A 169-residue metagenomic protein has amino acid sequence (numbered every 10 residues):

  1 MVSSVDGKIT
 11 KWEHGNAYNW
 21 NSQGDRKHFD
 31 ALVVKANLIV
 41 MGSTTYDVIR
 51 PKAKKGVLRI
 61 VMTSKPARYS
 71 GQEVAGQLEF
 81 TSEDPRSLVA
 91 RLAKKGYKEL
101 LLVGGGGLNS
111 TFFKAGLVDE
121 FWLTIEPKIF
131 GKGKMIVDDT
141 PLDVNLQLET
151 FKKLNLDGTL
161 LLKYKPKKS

Functional and structural regions predicted by a protein language model:
M1-S169: Enzymes that bind and transform nitrogen-containing heteroaromatic metabolites
